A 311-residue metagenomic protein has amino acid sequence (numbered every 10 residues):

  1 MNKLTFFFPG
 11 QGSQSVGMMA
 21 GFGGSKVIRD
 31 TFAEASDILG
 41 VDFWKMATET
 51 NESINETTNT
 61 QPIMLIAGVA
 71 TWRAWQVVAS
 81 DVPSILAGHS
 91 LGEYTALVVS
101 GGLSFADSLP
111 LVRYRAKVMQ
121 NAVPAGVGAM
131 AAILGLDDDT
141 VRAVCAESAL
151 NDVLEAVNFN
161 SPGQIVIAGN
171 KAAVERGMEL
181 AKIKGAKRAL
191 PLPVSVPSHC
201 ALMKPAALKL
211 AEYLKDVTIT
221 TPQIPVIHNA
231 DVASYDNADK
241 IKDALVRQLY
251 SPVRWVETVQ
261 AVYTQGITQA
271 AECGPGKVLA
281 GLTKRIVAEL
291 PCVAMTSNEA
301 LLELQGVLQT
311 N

Functional and structural regions predicted by a protein language model:
M1-K3, T310-N311: Short, low-complexity, intrinsically disordered N-terminal peptides in bacterial proteins
N2-V141, L192, Q269-E299: FabD-like malonyl-/acyl-CoA
Q11-S13, S100-S251: Alpha/beta catalytic cores of group-transfer enzymes, especially the acyltransferase/condensing modules of polyketide
G23-G24, E147-A149, K182-K184, R285-A288 (+1 more regions): Short, solvent-exposed amphipathic alpha-helical segments in soluble enzyme and RNA/protein-processing domains
S90, T218, G266: Conserved functional loop/turn residues at catalytic and ligand-binding sites
K182, Y263-G266: Non-catalytic positions within long, well-ordered alpha-helices that form the structural scaffold/packing of enzyme
D231, P291-N311: Short, flexible loop segments at boundaries between secondary-structure elements
V256-Q260: Short hydrophobic/charged patches on amphipathic alpha-helices used for structural packing and interfaces
